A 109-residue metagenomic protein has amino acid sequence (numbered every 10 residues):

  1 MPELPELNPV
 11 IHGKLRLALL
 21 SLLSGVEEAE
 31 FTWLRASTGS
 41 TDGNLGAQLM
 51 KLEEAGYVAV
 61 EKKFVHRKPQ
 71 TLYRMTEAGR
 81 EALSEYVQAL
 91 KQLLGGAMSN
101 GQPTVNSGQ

Functional and structural regions predicted by a protein language model:
M1-L4, S21, R80-Q109: Amphipathic alpha-helical dimerization/coiled-coil segments that flank or bridge DNA-binding/regulatory modules
P2-N44, V65-H66, Q70-R74: N-terminal helix-turn-helix DNA-binding core of bacterial DNA-binding proteins
L49-M50: Short, hydrophobic-biased segments on the C-terminal half of alpha helices that form "recognition helices"
G56: Glycine-centered, phosphate/nucleic-acid-interacting loop/turn motifs that mediate DNA/RNA or nucleotide
V60: Short beta-strand "wing" residues that participate in macromolecule-binding interfaces
M75-G79: Accessory beta->alpha helical hairpin/"wing" motif in late/C-terminal subdomains of nucleic-acid enzymes
